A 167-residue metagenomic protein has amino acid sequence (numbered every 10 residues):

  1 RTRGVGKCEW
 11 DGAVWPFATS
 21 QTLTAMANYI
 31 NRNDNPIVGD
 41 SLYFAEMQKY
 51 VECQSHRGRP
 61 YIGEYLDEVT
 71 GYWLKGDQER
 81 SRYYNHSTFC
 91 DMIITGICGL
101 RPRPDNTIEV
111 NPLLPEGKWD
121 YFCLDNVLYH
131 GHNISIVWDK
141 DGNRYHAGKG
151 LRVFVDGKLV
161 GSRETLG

Functional and structural regions predicted by a protein language model:
R1-H132: Non-catalytic carbohydrate-binding regions of carbohydrate-active enzymes
D120, V127-N133, V137-G167: C-terminal beta-sandwich/jelly-roll accessory domains of carbohydrate-active enzymes
